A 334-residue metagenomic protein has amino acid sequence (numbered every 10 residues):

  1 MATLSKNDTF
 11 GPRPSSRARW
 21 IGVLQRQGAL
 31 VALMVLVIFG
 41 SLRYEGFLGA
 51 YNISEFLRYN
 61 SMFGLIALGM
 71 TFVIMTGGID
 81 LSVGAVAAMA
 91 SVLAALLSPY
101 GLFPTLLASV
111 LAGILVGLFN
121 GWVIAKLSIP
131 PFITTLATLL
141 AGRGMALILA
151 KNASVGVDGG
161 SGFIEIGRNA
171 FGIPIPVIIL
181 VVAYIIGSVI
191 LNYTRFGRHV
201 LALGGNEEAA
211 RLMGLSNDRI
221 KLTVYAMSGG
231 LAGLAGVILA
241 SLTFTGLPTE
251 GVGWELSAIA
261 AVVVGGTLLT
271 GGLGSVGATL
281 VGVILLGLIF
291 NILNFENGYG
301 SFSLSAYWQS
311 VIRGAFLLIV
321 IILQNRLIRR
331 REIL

Functional and structural regions predicted by a protein language model:
M1-I38, I185, L212-R219, I289-L334: Cytosolic-side transmembrane-helix boundaries in multi-pass membrane proteins
A29-L42, M70, G142-G144, I179-V189 (+4 more regions): Hydrophobic core segments of alpha-helical transmembrane domains in multi-pass membrane transport and ion-translocation
A32-L48, T76, A146-K151, S188-R195 (+2 more regions): Structural signal for alpha-helical transmembrane segments and their membrane-water exit/capping regions in multi-pass
L36-L102, V123-I129, V262-V276, A315: Single transmembrane alpha-helix segments in multi-pass membrane proteins
N60-G69, A85-M89, I114-L118, V181-I185 (+4 more regions): Hydrophobic alpha-helical segments embedded in the membrane of multi-pass proteins
Y100-F103, L107-S109, L115-N120, I124 (+1 more regions): Helix-loop-helix "hairpin" substructures at the membrane interface of multi-pass membrane proteins
L127, P131-T194, I220-T223, L242-G251 (+2 more regions): Transmembrane helix-bundle core of multi-pass membrane transporters and related energy-transducing complexes
A232, T243, L247-G314: Transmembrane alpha-helical segments in multi-pass inner-membrane proteins
